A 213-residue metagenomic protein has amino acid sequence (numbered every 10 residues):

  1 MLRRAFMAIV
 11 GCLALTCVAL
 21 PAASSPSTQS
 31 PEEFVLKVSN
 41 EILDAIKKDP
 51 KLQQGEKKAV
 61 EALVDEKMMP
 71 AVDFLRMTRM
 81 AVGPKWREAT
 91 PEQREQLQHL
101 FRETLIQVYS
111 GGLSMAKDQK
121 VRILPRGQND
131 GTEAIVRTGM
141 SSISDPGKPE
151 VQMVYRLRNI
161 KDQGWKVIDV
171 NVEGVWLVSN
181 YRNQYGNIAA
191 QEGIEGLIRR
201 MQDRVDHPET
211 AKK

Functional and structural regions predicted by a protein language model:
M1-R4: Positively charged n-region of N-terminal signal peptides that target proteins for export
A8-V18: Bacterial N-terminal signal peptides
A19-P26: Signal peptide processing junction and immediate N-terminal pro/mature segment of secreted/exported proteins
T28-Y109: Early exported N-terminus immediately downstream of N-terminal targeting peptides
K37-S39, G55, L63, M69-V72 (+6 more regions): Extracytoplasmic
I42, G127-E195, R200: Exposed beta-sheet edge and beta->alpha loop/turn motif
L113-R126: A short, amphipathic edge element
I198-K213: Cysteine/selenocysteine-centered motifs that mediate thiol-based redox chemistry or coordinate metal-sulfur cofactors
